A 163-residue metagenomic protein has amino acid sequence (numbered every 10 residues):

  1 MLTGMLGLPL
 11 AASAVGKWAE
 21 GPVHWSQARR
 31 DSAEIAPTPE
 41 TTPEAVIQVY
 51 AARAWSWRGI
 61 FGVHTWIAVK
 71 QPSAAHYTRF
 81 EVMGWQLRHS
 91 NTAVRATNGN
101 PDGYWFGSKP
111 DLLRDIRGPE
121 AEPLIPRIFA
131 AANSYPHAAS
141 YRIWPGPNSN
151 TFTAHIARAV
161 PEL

Functional and structural regions predicted by a protein language model:
M1-G16: Hydrophobic membrane-insertion alpha-helices, especially the h-region of bacterial N-terminal signal peptides
G7, A11, I47-V49, R79 (+2 more regions): Generic structural hydrophobic/aromatic packing signal, biased to beta-strands
L10, K17, P72, A96-N98 (+2 more regions): Alpha-helical protein-protein interaction elements
W18-I116: Glycine-rich catalytic cores of cysteine/serine-nucleophile enzymes that process amide/ester linkages in cell-envelope
W105-L163: Active-site nucleophile-His-acid catalytic modules used for acyl/amide transfer and hydrolysis across diverse enzymes
